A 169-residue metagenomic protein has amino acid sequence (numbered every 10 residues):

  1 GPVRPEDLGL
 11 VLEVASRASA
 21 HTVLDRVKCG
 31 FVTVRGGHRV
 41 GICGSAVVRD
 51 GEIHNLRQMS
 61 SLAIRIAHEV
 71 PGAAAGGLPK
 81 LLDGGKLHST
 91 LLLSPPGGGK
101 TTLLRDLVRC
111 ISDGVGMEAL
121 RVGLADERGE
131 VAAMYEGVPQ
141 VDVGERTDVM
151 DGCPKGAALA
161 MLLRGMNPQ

Functional and structural regions predicted by a protein language model:
G1, D7-L8: N-terminal anchoring/assembly modules that precede and organize ATP-driven motor systems
G9-E13, R17, R105, R109 (+1 more regions): Solvent-exposed alpha-helical segments within well-ordered globular domains of core cellular machineries
L10, A20-L87: P-loop NTP-binding catalytic core
A15-V23, H68, I111-V115, A132-Y135: Conserved NTP-handling cores and scaffolds of large molecular machines
V48, P71-G72, G97-G98, G129-A132 (+1 more regions): Short, catalytically relevant binding-site loops at active-site mouths
A73-E127: P-loop NTPase nucleotide-binding module
D83, I111-A160: P-loop NTPase switch/communication element
L162-Q169: Proline-aspartate-enriched helix->loop->beta-strand connector
